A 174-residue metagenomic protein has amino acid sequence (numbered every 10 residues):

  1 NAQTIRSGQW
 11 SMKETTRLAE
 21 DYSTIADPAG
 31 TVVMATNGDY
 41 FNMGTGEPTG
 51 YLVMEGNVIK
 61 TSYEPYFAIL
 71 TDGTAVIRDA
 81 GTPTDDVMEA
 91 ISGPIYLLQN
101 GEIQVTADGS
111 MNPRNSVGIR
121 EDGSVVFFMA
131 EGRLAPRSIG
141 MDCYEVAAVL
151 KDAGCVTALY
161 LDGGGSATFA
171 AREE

Functional and structural regions predicted by a protein language model:
N1-E174: Gly/Ser/Thr/Pro-rich low-complexity, intrinsically disordered segments
